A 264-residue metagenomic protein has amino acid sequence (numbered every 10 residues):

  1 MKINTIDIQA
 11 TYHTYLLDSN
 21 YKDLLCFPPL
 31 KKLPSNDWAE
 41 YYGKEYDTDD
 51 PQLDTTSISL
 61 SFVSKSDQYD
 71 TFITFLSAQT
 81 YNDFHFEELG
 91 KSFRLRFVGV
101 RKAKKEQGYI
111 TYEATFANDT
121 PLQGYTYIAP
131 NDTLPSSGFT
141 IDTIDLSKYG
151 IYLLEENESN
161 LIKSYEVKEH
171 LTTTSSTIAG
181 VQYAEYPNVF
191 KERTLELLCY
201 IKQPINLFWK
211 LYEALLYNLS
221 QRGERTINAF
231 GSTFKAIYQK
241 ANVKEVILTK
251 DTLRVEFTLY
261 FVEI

Functional and structural regions predicted by a protein language model:
M1-I264: Extracellular/virion structural assembly segments
